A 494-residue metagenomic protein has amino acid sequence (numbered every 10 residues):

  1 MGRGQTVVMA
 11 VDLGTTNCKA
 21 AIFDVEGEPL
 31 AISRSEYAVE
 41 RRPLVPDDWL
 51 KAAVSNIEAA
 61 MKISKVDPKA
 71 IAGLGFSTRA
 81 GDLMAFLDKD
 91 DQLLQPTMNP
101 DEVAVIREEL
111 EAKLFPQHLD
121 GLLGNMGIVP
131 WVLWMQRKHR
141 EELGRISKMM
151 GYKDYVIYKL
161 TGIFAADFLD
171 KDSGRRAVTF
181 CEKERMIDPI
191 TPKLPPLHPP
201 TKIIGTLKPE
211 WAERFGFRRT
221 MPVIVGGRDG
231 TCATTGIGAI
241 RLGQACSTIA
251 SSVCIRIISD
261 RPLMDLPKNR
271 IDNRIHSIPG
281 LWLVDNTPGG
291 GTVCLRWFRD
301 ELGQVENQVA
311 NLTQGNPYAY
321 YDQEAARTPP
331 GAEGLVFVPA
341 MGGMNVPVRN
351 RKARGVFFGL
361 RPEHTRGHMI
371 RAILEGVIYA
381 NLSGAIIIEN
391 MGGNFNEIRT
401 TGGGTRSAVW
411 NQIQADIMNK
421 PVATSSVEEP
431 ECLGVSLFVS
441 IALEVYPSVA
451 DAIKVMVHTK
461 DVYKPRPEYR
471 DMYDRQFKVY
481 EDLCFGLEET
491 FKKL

Functional and structural regions predicted by a protein language model:
M1-L94, R145, E213, F217-V225 (+2 more regions): N-terminal glycine/serine-rich phosphate-binding loop of ATP-dependent small-molecule kinases, especially carbohydrate
L13-T15, P116-R228, P339-G342, I370 (+1 more regions): Gly/Ser/Thr-rich active-site cleft segment
A53-I63, G230, M369-N396, D482-K492: Phosphate/ATP-binding catalytic cores across multiple sugar-kinase/actin-like superfamilies, primarily ASKHA
I63-V132: Active-site phosphate-binding/coordination module
S173-P279, G290, E306, L312-A319 (+4 more regions): ATP-dependent carbohydrate kinase catalytic cores
C232-G236, P288-G289, L295-R299, R371 (+4 more regions): Glycine-rich phosphate-binding/hydrolytic loop that grips phosphoryl groups
Q304-L312, L443-L494: Acidic, glycine/GT-rich loop-and beta-edge segments that sit at the periphery of enzyme/chaperone cores
P329-S426: Activation-segment/catalytic-loop signature of the eukaryotic protein kinase fold
